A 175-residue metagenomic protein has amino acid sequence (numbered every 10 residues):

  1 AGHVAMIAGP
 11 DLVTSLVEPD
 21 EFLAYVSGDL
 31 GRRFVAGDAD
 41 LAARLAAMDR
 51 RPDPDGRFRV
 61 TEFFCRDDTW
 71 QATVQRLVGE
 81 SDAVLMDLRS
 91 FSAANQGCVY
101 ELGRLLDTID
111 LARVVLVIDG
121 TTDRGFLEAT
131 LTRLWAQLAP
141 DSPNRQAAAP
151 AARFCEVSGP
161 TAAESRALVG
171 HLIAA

Functional and structural regions predicted by a protein language model:
A1-D20, Y25, Q75, F126-L127 (+2 more regions): N-terminal targeting/trafficking signals and adjacent low-complexity tails
A1-R57, F64: Extended, compositionally biased accessory segments flanking or bridging domains
A8-S15, S90, T108, V117-F126: Short beta-alpha junction loops
E80-S81: An anion/phosphate-binding loop that grips the pyrophosphate of nucleotide cofactors and donors
L85-M86, A112-I118: Short hydrophobic alpha-helical runs that function as membrane-insertion/retention elements
S90-R104: Conserved TIR/SEFIR loop-to-helix hotspot centered on a Trp-containing motif with a nearby acidic residue
L102-L111, A136: Short, surface-exposed basic-aromatic patches at helix termini and helix-loop junctions that form
R124-A175: C-terminal interaction surface of TIR/SEFIR-family domains
